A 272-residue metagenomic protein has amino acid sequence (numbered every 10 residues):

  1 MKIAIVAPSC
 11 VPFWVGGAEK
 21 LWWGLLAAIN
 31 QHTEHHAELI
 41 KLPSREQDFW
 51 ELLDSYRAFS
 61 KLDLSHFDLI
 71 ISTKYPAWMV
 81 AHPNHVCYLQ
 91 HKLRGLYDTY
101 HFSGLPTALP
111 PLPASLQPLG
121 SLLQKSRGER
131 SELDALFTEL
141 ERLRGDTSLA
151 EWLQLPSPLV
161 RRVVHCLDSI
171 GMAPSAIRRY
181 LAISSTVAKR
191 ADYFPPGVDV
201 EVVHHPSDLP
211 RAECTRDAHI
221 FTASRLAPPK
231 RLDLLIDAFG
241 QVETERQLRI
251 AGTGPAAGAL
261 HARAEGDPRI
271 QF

Functional and structural regions predicted by a protein language model:
M1-L42, G240: N-terminal subdomain of nucleotide-sugar transferases
H32-V80: Active-site donor-binding segments of glycosyltransferases and PAPS-dependent sulfotransferases
L69-L105, P111-E139, S185: An aromatic- and histidine-rich active-site surface loop
P113-Y180, V187-A188, Y193: Membrane-proximal helix-turn-helix segments that form the acceptor-binding/catalytic region of lipid-linked
R179-L181, H204-K230, I236-E243, R249: Conserved donor-binding/catalytic core segment of Leloir-type glycosyltransferases
T186-V187, P196, H204-R211, P255: Short beta-strand->alpha-helix junction loop in the catalytic core of nucleotide-activated group-transfer enzymes
A223, Q247-L260: Glycosyltransferase donor-sugar binding loop
A257-F272: Nucleotide-activated donor-binding/catalytic signature segment of Leloir-type glycosyltransferases, i.e., the conserved
